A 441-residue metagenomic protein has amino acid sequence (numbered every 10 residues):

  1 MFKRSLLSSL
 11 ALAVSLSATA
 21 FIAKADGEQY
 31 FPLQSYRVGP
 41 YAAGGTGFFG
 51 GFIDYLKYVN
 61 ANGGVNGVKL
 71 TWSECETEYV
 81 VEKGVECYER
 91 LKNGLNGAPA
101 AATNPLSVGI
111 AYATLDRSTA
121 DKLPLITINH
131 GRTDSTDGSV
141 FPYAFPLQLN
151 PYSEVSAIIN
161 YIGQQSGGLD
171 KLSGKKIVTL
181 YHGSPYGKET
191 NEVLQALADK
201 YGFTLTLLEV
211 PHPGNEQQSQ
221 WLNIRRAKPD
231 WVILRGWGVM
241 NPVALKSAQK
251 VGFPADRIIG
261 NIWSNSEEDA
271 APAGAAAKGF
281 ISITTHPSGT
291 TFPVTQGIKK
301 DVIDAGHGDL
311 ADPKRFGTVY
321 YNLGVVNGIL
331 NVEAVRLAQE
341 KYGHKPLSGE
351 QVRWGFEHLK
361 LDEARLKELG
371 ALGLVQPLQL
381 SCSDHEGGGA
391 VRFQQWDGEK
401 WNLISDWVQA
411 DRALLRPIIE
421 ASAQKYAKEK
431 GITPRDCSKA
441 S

Functional and structural regions predicted by a protein language model:
M1-L10: Bacterial N-terminal signal peptides that target proteins for export
S9-A18: Bacterial N-terminal signal peptides
T19-A25: Sec/Tat signal peptide C-region and signal peptidase I cleavage site
G27-Y30, A43-I53, K57, N62-G138 (+3 more regions): Beta-alpha junction/loop-to-helix N-cap segments that form part of ligand/metal-binding clefts
T77, L125-T127, R132-T136, P213 (+2 more regions): Venus flytrap/periplasmic-binding-protein-like
K83, N93, T133-D134, P142-G252 (+1 more regions): Extracellular/periplasmic Venus flytrap/periplasmic-binding protein
F141, A248-G328, V408-D411, S422 (+1 more regions): Extracellular/periplasmic periplasmic-binding protein-like sensory domains
G308-Y321, V332-D406: Segments of small-molecule ligand-sensing domains
